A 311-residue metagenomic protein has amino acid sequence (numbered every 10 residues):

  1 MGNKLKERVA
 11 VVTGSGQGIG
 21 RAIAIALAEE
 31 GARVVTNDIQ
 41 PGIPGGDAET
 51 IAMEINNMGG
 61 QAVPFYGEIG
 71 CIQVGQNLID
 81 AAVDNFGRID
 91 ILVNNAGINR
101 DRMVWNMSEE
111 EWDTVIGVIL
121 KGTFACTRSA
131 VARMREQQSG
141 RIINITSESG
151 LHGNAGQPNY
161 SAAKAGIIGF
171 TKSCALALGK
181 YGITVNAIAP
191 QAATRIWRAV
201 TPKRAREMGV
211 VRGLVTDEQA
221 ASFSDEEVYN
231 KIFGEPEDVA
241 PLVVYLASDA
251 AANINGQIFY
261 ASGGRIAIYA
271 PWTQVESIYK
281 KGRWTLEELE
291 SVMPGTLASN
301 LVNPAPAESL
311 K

Functional and structural regions predicted by a protein language model:
N3-V35: Canonical Rossmann dinucleotide-binding motif of NAD(H)/NADP(H)-dependent dehydrogenases/reductases, specifically
A22, E30, E136, H152 (+3 more regions): Active-site-adjacent segment of SDR/Rossmann-fold oxidoreductases
E30-E49: Conserved glycine-rich Rossmann-like NAD(P)H-binding loop of the short-chain dehydrogenase/reductase
M103-V104, S108-I116: Substrate-binding pocket helix/loop in short-chain dehydrogenase/reductase
T127, A163, T171: Active-site helix of classical SDR
S147: Residue(s) in the substrate-gating loop at a strand-loop-helix junction that position the organic substrate next
V210-K311: C-terminal helical subdomain
